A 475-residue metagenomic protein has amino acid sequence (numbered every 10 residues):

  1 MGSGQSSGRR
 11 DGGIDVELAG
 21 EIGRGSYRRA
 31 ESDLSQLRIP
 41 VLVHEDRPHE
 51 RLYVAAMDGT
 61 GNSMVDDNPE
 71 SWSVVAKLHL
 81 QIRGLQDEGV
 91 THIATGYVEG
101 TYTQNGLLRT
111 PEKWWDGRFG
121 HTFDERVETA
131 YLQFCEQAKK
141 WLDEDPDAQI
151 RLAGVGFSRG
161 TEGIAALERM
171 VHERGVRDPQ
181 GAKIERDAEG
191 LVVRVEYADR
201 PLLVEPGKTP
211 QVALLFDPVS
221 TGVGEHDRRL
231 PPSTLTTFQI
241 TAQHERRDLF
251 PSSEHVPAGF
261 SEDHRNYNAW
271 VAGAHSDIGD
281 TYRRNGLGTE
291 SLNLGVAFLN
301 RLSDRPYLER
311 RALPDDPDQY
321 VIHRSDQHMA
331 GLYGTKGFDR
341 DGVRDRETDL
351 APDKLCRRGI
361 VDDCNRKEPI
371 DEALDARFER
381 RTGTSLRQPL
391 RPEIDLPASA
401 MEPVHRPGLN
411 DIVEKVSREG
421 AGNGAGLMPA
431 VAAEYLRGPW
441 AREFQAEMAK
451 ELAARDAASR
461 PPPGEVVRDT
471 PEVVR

Functional and structural regions predicted by a protein language model:
M1-D11, C364-N365, P369-R475: Gram-negative host-targeted secretion-system effectors, predominantly Type III and Type IV, recognized via long
G2-S399, P403-V404: Active-site- or binding-pocket-proximal scaffold segments within functional domains
